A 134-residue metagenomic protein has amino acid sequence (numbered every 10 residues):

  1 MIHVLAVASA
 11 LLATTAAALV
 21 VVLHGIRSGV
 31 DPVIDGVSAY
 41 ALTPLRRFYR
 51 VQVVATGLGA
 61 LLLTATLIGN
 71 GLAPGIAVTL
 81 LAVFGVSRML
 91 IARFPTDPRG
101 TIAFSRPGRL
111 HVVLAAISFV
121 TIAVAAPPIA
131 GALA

Functional and structural regions predicted by a protein language model:
M1-G36, A41-A134: Hydrophobic, aromatic-enriched alpha-helical segments typical of multi-pass transmembrane helices
